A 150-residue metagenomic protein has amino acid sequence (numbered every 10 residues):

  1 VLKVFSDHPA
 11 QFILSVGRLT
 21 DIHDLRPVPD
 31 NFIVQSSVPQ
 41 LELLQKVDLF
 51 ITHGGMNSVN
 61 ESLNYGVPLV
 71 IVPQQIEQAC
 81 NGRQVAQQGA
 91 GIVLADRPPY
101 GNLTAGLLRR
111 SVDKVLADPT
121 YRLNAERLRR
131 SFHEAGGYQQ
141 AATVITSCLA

Functional and structural regions predicted by a protein language model:
V1-A150: Catalytic core of nucleotide-sugar-dependent glycosyltransferases
